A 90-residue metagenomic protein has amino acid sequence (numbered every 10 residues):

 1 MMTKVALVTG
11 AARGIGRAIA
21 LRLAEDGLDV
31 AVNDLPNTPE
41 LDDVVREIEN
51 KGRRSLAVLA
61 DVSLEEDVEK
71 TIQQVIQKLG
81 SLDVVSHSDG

Functional and structural regions predicted by a protein language model:
V5, G10-G14, P36: Conserved glycine-rich cofactor-binding loop
V5-V8, D29, V85-S86: Conserved hydrophobic beta-strands of the Rossmann-like cofactor-binding core in SDR/related NAD(P)H-dependent
L23: Aromatic pocket-lining residues of Rossmann-like dinucleotide-binding sites
D26-D43: Conserved glycine-rich Rossmann-like NAD(P)H-binding loop of the short-chain dehydrogenase/reductase
V32, V58-L59: Conserved residues in the N-terminal Rossmann fold of short-chain dehydrogenase/reductase
T38, L59-Q73: The beta1-alpha1 cofactor-binding region of Rossmann-like NAD(H)/NADP(H)-dependent oxidoreductases
S88-G90: Conserved NAD(P)H cofactor-binding loop of Rossmann-fold oxidoreductase domains
